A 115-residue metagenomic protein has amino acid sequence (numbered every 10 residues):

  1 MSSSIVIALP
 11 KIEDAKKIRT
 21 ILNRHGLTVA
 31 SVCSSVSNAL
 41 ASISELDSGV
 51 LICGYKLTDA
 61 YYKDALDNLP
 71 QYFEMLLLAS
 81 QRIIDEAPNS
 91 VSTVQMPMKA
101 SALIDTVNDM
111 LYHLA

Functional and structural regions predicted by a protein language model:
S4-I5: Conserved hydrophobic helix-helix packing surfaces used for dimerization/oligomerization
A8-L9: Conserved acidic carboxylate
I12-S31: Two-component/phosphorelay signaling modules centered on CheY-like receiver
A15, V36, G49-Q71, S80-Q81: Conserved phosphotransfer microenvironments
L27-E45, A60: A short, well-structured beta->alpha microelement
I43, R82-V91: Short loop/helix-cap segments at secondary-structure boundaries that form the rim of catalytic
M98-L111: C-terminal output helix
